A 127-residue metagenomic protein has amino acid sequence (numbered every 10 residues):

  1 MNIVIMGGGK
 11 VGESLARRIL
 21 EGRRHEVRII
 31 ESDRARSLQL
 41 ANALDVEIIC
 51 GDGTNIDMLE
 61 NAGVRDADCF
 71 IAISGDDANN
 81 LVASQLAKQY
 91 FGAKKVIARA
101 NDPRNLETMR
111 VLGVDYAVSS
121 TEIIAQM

Functional and structural regions predicted by a protein language model:
M1-M127: Cytosolic regulatory regions of ion transport systems
